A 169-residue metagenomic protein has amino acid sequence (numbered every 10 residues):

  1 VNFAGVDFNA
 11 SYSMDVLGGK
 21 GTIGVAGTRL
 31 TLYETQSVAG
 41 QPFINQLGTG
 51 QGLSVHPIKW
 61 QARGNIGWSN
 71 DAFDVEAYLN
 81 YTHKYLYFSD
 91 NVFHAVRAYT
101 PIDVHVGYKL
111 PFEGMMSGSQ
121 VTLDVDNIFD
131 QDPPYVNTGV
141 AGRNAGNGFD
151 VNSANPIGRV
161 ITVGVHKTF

Functional and structural regions predicted by a protein language model:
V1-F3, V55-K59, A95-Y99, A154-G158: Transmembrane beta-barrel outer-membrane domains
V1-S89: Gram-negative outer-membrane beta-barrel transporters
F8-Y12, V25, G64-W68, V104-Y108 (+2 more regions): Residues on the lipid-exposed face of transmembrane beta-strands in outer-membrane beta-barrel proteins
D15, H56, G67, V96 (+2 more regions): Generic marker of residues within folded, mature protein domains
G19-G21, H94-R97, M115-G118: Short glycine/proline-enriched turns and hinge-like loops at secondary-structure junctions
T31-E34, N80-Y87, Y108-F169: C-terminal beta-signal and adjacent terminal beta-strands/loops of Gram-negative outer-membrane beta-barrel proteins
V38-Q46, V92-R97, P134-G146: Flexible, surface-exposed loop regions and adjacent strand-edge segments of Gram-negative outer-membrane beta-barrel
L79, F88-H105: Generic long, charged, amphipathic alpha-helical segments
